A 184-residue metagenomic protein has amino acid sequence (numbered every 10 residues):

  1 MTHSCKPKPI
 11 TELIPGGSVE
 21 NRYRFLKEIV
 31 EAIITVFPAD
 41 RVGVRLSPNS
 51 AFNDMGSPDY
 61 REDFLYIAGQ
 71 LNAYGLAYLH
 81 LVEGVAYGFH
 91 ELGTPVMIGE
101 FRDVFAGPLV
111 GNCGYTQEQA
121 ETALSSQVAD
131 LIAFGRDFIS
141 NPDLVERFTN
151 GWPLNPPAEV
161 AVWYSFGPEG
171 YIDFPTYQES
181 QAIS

Functional and structural regions predicted by a protein language model:
M1-S184: Flavin-dependent oxidoreductase catalytic cores
